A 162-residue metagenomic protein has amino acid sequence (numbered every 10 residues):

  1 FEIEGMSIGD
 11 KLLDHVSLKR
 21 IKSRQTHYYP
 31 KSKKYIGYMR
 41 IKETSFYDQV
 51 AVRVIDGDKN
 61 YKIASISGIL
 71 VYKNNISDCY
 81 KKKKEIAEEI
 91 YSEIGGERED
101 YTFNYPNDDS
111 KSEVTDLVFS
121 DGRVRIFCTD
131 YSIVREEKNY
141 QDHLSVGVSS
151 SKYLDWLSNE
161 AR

Functional and structural regions predicted by a protein language model:
F1-Y35, I69-R162: Non-cytosolic coordination micro-motifs
I36-K84: Mid-chain, structured segments of secreted extracytoplasmic proteins
